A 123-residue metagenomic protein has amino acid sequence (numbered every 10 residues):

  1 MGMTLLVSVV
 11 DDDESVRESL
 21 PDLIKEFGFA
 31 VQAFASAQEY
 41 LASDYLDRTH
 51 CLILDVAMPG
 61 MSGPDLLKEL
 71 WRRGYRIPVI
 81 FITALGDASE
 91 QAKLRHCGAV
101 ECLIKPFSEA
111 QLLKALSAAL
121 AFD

Functional and structural regions predicted by a protein language model:
E14-Q32, A119: Two-component/phosphorelay signaling modules centered on CheY-like receiver
A35-S36, S62-L66: Acidic catalytic/metal-coordinating carboxylates
D44-D47, E69-R76, C97: Conserved phosphotransfer cores of two-component systems
D47-L54: Active-site beta3 strand of CheY-like receiver
M58: Receiver (REC) domain active-site loop signature in two-component systems and cognate sites in sensor histidine kinases
S89, F107-S117: C-terminal output helix
